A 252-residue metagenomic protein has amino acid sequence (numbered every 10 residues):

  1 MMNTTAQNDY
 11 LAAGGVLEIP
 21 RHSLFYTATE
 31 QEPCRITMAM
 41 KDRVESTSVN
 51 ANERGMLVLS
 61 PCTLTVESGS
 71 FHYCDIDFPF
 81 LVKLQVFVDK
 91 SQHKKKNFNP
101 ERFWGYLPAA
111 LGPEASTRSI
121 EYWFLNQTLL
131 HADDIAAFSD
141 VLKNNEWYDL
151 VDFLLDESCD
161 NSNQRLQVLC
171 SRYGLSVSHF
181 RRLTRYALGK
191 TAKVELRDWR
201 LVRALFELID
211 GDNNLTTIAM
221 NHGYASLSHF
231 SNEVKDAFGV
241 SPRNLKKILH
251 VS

Functional and structural regions predicted by a protein language model:
M1-G15, S228, N232-S252: …primarily DNA-binding HTH/wHTH and HhH modules…
M1-K96: N-terminal regulatory/effector-sensing and dimerization cores that precede helix-turn-helix DNA-binding domains
K90-F103, N163-R165, G174: Short glycine/proline-centered loop/turn elements that form peptide/ligand docking sites
F98-D156, H179: An amphipathic alpha-helical interaction segment
A137-Q164, C170-Y173, E195-N213, V251: A short, Lys/Arg-enriched amphipathic alpha-helix from helix-turn-helix/homeodomain DNA-binding modules
V168-L175, F180, T184, I218-A225 (+2 more regions): Append "Primarily bacterial transcriptional regulators
Y186-A225, S231, K247-S252: Terminal helix-turn-helix DNA-binding modules in bacterial transcription factors
